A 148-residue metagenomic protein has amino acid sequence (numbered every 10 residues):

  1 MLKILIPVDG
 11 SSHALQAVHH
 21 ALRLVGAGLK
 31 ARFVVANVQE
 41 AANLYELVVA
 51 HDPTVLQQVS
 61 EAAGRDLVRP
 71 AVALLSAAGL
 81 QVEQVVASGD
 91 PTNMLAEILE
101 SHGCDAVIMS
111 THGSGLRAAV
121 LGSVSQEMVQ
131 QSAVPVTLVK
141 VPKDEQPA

Functional and structural regions predicted by a protein language model:
M1-H19, Q131-A148: Intrinsically disordered or low-complexity boundary/linker segments at protein termini and domain junctions
L2-H51: Small/aliphatic-rich secondary-structure junction motif
V34-A36, E83-A87, T137-V139: General small-molecule cofactor/ligand-binding pocket signal
N37, S110-H112, V141: Short secondary-structure boundary segments
N37-D66, Q146-A148: Acidic, proline/glycine-rich short linear motifs
A73-V107, E145-A148: Structural beta-alpha unit
A106-Q131, E145-A148: Glycine-rich, Arg-bearing micro-motifs that act as flexible, cationic patches
